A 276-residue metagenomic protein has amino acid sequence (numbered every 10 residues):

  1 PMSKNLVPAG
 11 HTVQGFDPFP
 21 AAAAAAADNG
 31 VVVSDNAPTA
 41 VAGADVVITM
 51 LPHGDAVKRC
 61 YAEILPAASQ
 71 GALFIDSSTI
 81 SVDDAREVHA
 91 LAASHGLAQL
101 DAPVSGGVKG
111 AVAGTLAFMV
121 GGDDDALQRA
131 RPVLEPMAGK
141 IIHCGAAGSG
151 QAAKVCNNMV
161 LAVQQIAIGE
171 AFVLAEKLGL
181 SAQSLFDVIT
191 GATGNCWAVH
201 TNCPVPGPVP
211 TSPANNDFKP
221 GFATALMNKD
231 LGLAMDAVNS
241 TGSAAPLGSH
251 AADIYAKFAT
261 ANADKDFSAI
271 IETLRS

Functional and structural regions predicted by a protein language model:
P1-T49, A67, A72, H143: NAD(P)+-binding Rossmann beta1-loop-alpha1 motif at the extreme N-terminus of oxidoreductases
M2-L6, V88, V133, L174: Hydrophobic residues within alpha-helices that form the first helical element adjacent to the glycine-rich loop
V13, V33, A98-L100, I141 (+2 more regions): Hydrophobic beta-strand scaffold residues
P18-F19, H53, D123: Residues in the short beta-alpha loop(s) of Rossmann-like NAD(P)-binding domains
A37-A98: Rossmann-fold NAD(P) dinucleotide-binding segment
I80-N158: Rossmann-fold dinucleotide-binding core
S149-I270, R275: Helical "substrate-binding/catalytic lid" subdomain of Rossmann-like NAD(P)-dependent dehydrogenases/reductases
